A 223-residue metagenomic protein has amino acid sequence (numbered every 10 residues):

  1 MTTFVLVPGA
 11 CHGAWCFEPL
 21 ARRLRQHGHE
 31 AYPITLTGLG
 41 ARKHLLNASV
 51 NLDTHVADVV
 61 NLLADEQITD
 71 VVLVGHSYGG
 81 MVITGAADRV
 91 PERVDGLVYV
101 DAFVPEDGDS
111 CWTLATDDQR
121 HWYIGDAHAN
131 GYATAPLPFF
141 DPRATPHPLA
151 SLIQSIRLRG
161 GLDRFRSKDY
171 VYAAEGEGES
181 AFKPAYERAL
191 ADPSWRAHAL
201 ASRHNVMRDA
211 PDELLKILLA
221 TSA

Functional and structural regions predicted by a protein language model:
T2-K43: Conserved HGGG/HGGXW glycine-rich cap/lid loop of the alpha/beta-hydrolase fold
E30, G38-V71, D88-R89, L114-D117: Active-site loop/oxyanion-hole signature of alpha/beta-hydrolase fold enzymes
T35, V72, D95-V98: Residue in the alpha/beta-hydrolase core beta-strand immediately N-terminal to the catalytic nucleophile
A48, D88-N130, S180-E187: Flexible "cap/lid" loop of the alpha/beta hydrolase fold
V74-G75, G79, I83: Gly/Ala-rich beta-loop-alpha elbow adjacent to hydrolase catalytic centers
D107-D163: The alpha/beta-hydrolase serine catalytic core
Y170-Y172: Short beta-strand/loop motif that positions the catalytic acidic residue of the alpha/beta-hydrolase fold
A174-R208, A220-T221: Conserved loop-alpha-helix segment in the C-terminal half of the alpha/beta-hydrolase fold that carries the catalytic
